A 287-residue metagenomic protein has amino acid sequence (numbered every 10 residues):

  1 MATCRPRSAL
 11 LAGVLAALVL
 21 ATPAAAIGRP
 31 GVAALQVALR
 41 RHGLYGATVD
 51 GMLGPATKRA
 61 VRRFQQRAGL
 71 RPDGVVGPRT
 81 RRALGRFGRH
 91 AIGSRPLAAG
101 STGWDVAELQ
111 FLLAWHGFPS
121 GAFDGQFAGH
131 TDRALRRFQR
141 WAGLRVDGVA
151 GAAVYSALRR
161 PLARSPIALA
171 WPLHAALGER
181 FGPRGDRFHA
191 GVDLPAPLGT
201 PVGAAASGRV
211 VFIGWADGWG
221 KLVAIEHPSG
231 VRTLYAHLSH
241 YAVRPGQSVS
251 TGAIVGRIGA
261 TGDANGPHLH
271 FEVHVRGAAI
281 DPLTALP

Functional and structural regions predicted by a protein language model:
A2-S8, L18-G51, G85-F123, L198: Acidic, Ser/Thr/Pro/Gly-enriched interdomain connector segments
V37-L44, R62-L70, R81, G85-R89 (+7 more regions): Sec-exported extracytoplasmic/periplasmic mature domains
P78, R82-E108, W115, A152-H174 (+2 more regions): Intrinsically disordered, low-complexity Ser/Thr-rich linker and spacer segments in cell-wall-related proteins
V154, K221-H227, P245-P287: Conserved, short, structured surface segments that act as functional micro-motifs
R160-K221, T251, A260, I280: Surface-exposed, glycine-biased beta-strand/turn segments
H189, A204-A242, P267-E272: Zn2+-dependent peptidoglycan hydrolase active-site motif and core
A196, A205, L238, V243-R244 (+2 more regions): Surface-exposed strand-loop junctions at beta-sheet edges and helix termini that form docking/interaction patches
